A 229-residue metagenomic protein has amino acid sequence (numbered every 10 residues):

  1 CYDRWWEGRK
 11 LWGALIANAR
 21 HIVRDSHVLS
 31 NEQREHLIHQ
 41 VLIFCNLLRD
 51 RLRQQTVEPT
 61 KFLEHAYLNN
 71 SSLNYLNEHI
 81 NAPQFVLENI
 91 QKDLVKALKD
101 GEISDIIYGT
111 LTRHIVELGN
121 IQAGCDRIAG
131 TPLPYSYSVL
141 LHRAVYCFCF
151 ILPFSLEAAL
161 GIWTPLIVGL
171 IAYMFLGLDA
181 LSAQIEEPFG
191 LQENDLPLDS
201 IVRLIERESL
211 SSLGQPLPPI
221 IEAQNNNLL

Functional and structural regions predicted by a protein language model:
C1-R4: Transmembrane alpha-helices and immediately adjacent membrane-cytoplasm interface residues in multi-pass integral
G8-L15: Membrane-proximal amphipathic alpha-helices that sit immediately adjacent to an N-terminal transmembrane/signal-anchor
L15, L48, I185: A residue-level signal for conserved active-site and pocket-lining positions in enzyme catalytic cores
A19, I115, S182: Short amphipathic alpha-helical/adjacent loop interface patches that line ligand and macromolecule-binding sites
A19-C45, D50-Q54, F189-L229: Solvent-exposed, non-transmembrane helices and loops of integral membrane proteins
I22-Y135: Structured inter-helical modules in multipass membrane proteins
R127-I220: Alpha-helical transmembrane anchor segments
